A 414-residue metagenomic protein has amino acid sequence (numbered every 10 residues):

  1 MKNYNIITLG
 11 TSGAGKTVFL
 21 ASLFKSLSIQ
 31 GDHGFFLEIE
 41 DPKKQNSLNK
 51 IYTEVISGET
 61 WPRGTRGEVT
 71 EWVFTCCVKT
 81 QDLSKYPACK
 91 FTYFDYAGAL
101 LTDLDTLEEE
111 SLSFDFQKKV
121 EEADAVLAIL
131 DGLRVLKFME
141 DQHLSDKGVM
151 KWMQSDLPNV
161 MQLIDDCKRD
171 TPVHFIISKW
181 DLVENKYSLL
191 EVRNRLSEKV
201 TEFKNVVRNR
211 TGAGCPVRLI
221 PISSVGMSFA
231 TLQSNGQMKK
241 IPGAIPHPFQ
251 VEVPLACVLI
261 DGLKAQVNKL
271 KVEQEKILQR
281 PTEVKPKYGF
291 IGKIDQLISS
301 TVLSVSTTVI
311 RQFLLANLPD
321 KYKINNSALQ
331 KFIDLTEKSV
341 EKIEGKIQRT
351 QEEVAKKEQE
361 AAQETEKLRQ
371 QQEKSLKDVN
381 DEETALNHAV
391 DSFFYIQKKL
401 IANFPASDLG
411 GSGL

Functional and structural regions predicted by a protein language model:
M1-Y93, T102-E121, R218, F229-L414: Non-catalytic alpha-helical scaffolds
G13, Q81, G98-A99, W180-L182 (+1 more regions): Conserved beta-strand elements of beta-rich interaction domains across eukaryotes, especially beta-propellers
A88-T102, V135-K147: Conserved P-loop NTPase mechanochemical-coupling segment
E122-G289: Conserved GTP-binding G-domain of TRAFAC-class P-loop NTPases and closely related GTPase folds
